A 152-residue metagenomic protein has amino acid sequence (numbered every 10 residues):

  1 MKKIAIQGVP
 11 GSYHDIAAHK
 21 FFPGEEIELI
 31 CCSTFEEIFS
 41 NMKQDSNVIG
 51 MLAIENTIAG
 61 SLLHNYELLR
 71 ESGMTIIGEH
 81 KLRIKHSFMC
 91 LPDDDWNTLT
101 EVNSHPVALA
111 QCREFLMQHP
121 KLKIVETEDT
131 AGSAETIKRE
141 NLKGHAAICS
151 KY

Functional and structural regions predicted by a protein language model:
M1-Y152: Domain-level signature for soluble enzymes in the chorismate/prephenate branch of the shikimate pathway
